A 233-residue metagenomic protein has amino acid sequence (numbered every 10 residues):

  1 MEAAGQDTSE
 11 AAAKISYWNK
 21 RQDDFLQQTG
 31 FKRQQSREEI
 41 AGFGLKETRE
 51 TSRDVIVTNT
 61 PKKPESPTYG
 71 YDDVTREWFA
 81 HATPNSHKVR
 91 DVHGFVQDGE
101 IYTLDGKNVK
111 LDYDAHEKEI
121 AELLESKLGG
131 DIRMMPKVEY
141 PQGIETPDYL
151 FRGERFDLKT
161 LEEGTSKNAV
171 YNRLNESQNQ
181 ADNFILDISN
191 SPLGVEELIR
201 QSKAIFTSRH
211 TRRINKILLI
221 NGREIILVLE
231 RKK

Functional and structural regions predicted by a protein language model:
M1-D105, Y113-I120, L124, P136: Long, low-complexity, intrinsically disordered regions
D112, V138-E145, N190-G194: Acidic, metal-coordinating catalytic cores used for nucleic-acid/nucleotide bond scission and strand-transfer chemistry
E119-D131, E154: Short helix-loop-beta junction
S126-P141, P147-D148: A short acidic/basic microdomain associated with nuclease active sites
Y149-T160: Conserved catalytic cores of phosphodiester-cleaving nucleases, focusing on short active-site segments
T160-I220: Catalytic cores of nucleic-acid endonucleases
G222-K233: Glycine-rich, aromatic-bearing surface loops/beta-hairpins
